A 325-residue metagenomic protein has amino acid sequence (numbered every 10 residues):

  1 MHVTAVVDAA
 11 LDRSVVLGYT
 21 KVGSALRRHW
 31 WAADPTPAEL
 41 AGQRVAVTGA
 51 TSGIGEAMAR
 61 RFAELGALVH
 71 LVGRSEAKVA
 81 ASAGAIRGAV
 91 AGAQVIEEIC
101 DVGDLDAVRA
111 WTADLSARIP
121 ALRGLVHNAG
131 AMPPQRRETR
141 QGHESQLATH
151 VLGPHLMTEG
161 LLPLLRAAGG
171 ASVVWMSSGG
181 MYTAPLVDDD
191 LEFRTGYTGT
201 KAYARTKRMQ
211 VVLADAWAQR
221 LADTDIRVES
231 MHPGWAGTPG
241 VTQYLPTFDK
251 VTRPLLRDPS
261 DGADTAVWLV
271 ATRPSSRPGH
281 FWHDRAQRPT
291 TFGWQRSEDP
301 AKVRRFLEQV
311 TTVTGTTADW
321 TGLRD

Functional and structural regions predicted by a protein language model:
M1-A46, S297-D325: Non-catalytic terminal and boundary segments that flank Rossmann-like NAD(P)-dependent oxidoreductase
H2-A9, R13, S24, T206 (+4 more regions): C-terminal helical subdomain
W31-H70, R74: Canonical Rossmann dinucleotide-binding motif of NAD(H)/NADP(H)-dependent dehydrogenases/reductases, specifically
E76, E98-A113: The beta1-alpha1 cofactor-binding region of Rossmann-like NAD(H)/NADP(H)-dependent oxidoreductases
V90-Q94, D114-H127, P133-E138: A glycine-rich helix->loop->beta "capping" turn within Rossmann-like NAD(P)(H)-dependent oxidoreductase domains
I96, A110-A117, R140-A148: Active-site Tyr-X3-Lys motif and surrounding loop/helix of classical short-chain dehydrogenase/reductase
G130-L147, R166-D225, H232-K250: Catalytic loop of short-chain dehydrogenase/reductase
